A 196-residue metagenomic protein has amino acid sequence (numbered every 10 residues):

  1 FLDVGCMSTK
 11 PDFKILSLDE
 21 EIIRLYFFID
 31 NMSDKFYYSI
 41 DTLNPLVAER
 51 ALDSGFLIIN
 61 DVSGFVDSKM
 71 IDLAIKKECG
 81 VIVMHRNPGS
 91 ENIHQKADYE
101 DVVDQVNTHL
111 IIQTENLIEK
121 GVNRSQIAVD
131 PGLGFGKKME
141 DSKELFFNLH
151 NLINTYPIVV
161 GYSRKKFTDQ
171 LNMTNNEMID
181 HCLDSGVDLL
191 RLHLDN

Functional and structural regions predicted by a protein language model:
F1-C6: N-terminal glycine-rich anion-binding loops that anchor highly charged ligand groups
M7-K10, D130-G132: Short linear capping/connector segments at secondary-structure termini
T9-S33, Y37, P45, L52 (+2 more regions): Active-site-adjacent loop and "lid" segments of alpha/beta metabolic enzymes
I40: Conserved SAM-binding loop
R50-A51, D130: A generic short-segment signal for beta-strand/edge and adjacent turn/coil regions
N92-I93, Q113-E140: Active-site rim beta-loop-alpha module in soluble metabolic enzymes
